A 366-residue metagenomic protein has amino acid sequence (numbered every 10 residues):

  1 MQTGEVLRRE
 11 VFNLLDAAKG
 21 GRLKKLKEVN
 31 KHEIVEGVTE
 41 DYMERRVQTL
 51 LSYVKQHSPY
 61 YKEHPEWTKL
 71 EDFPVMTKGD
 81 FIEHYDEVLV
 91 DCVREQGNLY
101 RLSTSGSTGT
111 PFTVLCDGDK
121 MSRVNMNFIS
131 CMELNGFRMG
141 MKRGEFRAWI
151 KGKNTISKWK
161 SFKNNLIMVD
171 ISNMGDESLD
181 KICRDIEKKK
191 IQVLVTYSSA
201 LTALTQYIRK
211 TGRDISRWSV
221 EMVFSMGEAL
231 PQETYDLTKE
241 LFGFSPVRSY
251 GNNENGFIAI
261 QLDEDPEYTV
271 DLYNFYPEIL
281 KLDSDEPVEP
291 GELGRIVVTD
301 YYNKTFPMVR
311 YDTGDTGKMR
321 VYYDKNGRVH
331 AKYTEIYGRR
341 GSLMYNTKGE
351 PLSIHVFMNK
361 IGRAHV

Functional and structural regions predicted by a protein language model:
M1-E36, K163-H365: Active-site glycine/GP-rich loop and adjacent strand/helix microenvironment that borders small-molecule binding pockets
M1-S103, T110-M141, K188-V195, R209 (+3 more regions): Nucleotide 5′-phosphate-binding alpha/beta core
E83, G152-N154, A203: Short active-site-adjacent helix-start/loop capping segments
Y100, N154-T155, L179-I182: Short, charged beta->alpha transition segments
L102-S103, W159, Y333-E335: Short, flexible, solvent-exposed loop/turn segments with mixed acidic/basic and small polar residues
T104, V366: Calmodulin-binding IQ motif helices
T108-T110, M139, N252, T316: Conformational gate/switch positions in structured elements
I129-S161, L166-S172, G227: Conserved AMP-binding loop of ANL adenylate-forming enzymes
